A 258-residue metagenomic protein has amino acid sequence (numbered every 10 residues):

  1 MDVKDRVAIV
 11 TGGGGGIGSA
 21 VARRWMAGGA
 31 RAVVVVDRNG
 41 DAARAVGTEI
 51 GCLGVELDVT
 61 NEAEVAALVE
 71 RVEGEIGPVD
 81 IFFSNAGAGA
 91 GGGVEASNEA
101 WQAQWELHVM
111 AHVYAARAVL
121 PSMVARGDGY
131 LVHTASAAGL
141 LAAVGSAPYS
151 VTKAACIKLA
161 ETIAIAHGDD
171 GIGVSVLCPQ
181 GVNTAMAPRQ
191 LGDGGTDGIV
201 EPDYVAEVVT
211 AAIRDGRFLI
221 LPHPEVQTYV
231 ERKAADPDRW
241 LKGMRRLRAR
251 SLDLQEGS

Functional and structural regions predicted by a protein language model:
D2-V33: Canonical Rossmann dinucleotide-binding motif of NAD(H)/NADP(H)-dependent dehydrogenases/reductases, specifically
A30-A45: Conserved glycine-rich Rossmann-like NAD(P)H-binding loop of the short-chain dehydrogenase/reductase
G40, L57-A67, N98: The beta1-alpha1 cofactor-binding region of Rossmann-like NAD(H)/NADP(H)-dependent oxidoreductases
A66, A88-Q102, G145-P148: Conserved mid-core segment of classical short-chain dehydrogenase/reductases
A116, T152: Active-site helix of classical SDR
S136: Residue(s) in the substrate-gating loop at a strand-loop-helix junction that position the organic substrate next
V176, G192-Y229: C-terminal helical subdomain
